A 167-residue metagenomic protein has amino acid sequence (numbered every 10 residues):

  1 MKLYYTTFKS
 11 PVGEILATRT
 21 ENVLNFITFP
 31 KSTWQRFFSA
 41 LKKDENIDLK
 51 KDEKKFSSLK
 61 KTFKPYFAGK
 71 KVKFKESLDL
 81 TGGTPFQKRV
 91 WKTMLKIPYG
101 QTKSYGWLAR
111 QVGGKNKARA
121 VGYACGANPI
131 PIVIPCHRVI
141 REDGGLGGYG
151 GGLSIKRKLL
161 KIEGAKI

Functional and structural regions predicted by a protein language model:
M1-G114, I162, K166-I167: Basic nucleic-acid-binding alpha-helical/helix-turn surface characteristic of O6-alkylguanine DNA
M94, V121-A127: Major-groove recognition helix of helix-turn-helix-like DNA-binding domains
P98, P129-I132: Histidine- and aromatic-rich ligand-binding microenvironments
G114, A118-V121: Helix-turn-helix DNA-binding helix
I132-V139: Short Lys/Arg-enriched helix C-cap and helix-to-coil transition segments that create basic nucleic-acid-contact patches
E142-I167: …primarily DNA-binding HTH/wHTH and HhH modules…
